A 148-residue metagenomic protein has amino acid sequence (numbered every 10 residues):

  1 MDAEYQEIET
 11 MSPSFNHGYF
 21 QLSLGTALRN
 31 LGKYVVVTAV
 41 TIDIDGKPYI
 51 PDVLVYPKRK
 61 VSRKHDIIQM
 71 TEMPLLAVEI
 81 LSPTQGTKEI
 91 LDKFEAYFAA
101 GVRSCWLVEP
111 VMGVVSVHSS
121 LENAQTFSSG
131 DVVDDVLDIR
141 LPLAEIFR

Functional and structural regions predicted by a protein language model:
M1-R148: Gly/Pro/Ser/Thr-rich low-complexity, intrinsically disordered segments predominantly at protein N-termini
